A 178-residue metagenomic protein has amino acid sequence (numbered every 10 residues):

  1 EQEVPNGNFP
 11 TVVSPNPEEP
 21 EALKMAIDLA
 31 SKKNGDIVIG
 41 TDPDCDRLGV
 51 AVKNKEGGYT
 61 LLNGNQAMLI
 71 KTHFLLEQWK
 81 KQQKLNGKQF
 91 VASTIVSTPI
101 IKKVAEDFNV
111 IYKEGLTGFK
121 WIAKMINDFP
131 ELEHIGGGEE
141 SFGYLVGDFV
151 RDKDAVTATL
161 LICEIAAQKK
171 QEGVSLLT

Functional and structural regions predicted by a protein language model:
E1-L177: Phosphate-binding chemistry for phosphorylated carbohydrates and sugar-nucleotides
